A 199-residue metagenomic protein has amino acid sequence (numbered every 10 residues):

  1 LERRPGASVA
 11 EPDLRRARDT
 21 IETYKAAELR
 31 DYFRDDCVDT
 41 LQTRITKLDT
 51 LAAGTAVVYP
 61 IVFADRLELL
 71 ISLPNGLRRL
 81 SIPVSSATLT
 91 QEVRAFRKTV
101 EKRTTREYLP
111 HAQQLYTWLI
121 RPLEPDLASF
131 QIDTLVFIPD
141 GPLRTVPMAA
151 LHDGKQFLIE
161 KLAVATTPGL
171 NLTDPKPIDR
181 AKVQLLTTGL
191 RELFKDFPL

Functional and structural regions predicted by a protein language model:
E2-P5, Y24-R30, E101, I120 (+1 more regions): Sec-exported extracytoplasmic/periplasmic mature domains
E2-R16: Short coil/turn connectors between adjacent alpha-helices in alpha-solenoid helical repeat scaffolds
D13-E68, Q91, Y108-Y116, R121 (+2 more regions): Conserved, charged/glycine-enriched, solvent-exposed linker/hinge segments that sit just outside catalytic
R66-L135, D140, L151-L199: Peri-functional-center coupling elements
L143-T145: Short acidic/polar inter-strand loop motif in beta-rich domains
M148: Conserved nucleotide-sugar donor-interacting segment of glycosyltransferase catalytic cores, predominantly GT-B
